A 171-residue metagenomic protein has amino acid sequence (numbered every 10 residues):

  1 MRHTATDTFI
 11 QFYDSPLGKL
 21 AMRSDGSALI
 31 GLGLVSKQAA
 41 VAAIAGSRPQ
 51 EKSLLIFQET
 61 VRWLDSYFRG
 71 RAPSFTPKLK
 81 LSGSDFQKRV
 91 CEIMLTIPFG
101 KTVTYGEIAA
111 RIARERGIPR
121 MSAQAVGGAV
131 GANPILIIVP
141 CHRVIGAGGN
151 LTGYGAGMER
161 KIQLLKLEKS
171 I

Functional and structural regions predicted by a protein language model:
M1-S24, A28-I30, Q38: DNA-contacting interfaces and partner/effector-binding or oligomerization modules in DNA-centric proteins
H3-P16, R62, R69-I171: Nucleic acid-binding interface residues in structured DNA/RNA-binding domains, emphasizing the DNA-engaging scaffolds
K19, S24, L54, V126-G127: A generic structural signal for ordered secondary structure
A21-M22, G31, T104, G153: A sequence-level detector of short linear motifs
S24-T76: Compact structured core domains
